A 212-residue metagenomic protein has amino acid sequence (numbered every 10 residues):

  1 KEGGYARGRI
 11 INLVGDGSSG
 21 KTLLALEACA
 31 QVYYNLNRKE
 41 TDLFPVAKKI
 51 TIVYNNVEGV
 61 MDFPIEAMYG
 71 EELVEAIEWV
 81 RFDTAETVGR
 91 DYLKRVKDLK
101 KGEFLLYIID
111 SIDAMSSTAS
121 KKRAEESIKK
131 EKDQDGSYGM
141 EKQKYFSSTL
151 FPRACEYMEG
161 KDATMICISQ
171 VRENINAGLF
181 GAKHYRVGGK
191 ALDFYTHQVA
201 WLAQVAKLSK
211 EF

Functional and structural regions predicted by a protein language model:
K1-A76, R90, K94-K97: The Walker A/P-loop phosphate-binding site
I10-N12, T51, F104-I108, T164-I166: Residue-level preference for the first positions of well-ordered beta-strands
Y34, A47, Y69-I77, R123-M140 (+1 more regions): A short alpha->loop->secondary-structure connector
V57-G59, T84, I112, Q170-V171 (+1 more regions): Short, ordered loop/turn segments at secondary-structure junctions
M61, M115-S116, N174-I175: Catalytic P-loop NTPase motifs of RecA-like helicase/translocase cores
E66, D110, T196: Residue-level signature of catalytic and energy-coupling elements of molecular machines, predominantly ATP/GTP-dependent
F82-A163: Phosphate-binding/switch loop-helix module in NTP-utilizing enzymes
G139-F212: Phosphate-binding/switch region of NTP-binding enzymes
